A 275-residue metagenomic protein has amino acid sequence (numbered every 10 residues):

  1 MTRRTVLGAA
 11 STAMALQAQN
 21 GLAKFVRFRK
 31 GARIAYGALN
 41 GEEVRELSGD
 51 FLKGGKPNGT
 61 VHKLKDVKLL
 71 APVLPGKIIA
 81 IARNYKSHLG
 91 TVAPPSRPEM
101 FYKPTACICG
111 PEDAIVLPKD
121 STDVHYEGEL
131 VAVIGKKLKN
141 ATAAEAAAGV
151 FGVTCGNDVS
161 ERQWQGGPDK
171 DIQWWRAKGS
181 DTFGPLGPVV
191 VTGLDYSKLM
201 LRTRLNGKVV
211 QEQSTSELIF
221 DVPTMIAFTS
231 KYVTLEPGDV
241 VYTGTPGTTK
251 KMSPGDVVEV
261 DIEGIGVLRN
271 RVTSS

Functional and structural regions predicted by a protein language model:
R3-A10, L16-P98, L194-Y196, R202-R204 (+2 more regions): N-terminal non-catalytic cap/leader segment that marks the start of a structured domain
G8, R162-S275: Catalytic-pocket segment enriched in acidic/His residues
K68-L70, L89-T91, I115-V124, L138-E145 (+2 more regions): A generic local secondary-structure boundary/capping motif
L74, H125-E127, E236, S253-P254: Residue-level recognition of short, solvent-exposed, well-ordered loop/turn junctions that link secondary-structure
N84, E127, V131-G156: RNA pseudouridine synthases
T91, E112-A114, A141-A146, W164-D169 (+1 more regions): A short secondary-structure junction signal
P94-P111, Y126, E259-E263: Structural signature of FAD isoalloxazine-binding scaffolds in flavoprotein oxidoreductases
